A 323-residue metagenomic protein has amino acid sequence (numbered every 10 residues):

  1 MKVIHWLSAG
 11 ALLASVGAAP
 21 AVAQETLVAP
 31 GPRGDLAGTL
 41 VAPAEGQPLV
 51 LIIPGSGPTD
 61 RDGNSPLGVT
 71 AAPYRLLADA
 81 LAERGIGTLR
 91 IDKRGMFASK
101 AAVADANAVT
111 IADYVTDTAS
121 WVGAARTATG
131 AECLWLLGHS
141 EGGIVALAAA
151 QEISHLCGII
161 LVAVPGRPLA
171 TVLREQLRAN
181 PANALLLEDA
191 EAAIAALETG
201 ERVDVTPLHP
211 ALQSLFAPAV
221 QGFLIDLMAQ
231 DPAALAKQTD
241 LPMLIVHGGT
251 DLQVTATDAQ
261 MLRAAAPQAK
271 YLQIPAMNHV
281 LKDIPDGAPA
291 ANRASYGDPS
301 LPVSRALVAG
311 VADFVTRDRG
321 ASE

Functional and structural regions predicted by a protein language model:
V22-E45, L49: N-terminal cap/lid segment of alpha/beta-hydrolase-fold proteins
A44-E45, V50-L81: Short, surface-exposed "cap/lid" segments of acyl-processing enzymes
A72-K100: Conserved alpha/beta-hydrolase
P73, A106-T127: Alpha/beta-hydrolase active-site loop
A124-N180: Primarily recognizes the serine-hydrolase "nucleophile elbow" in alpha/beta-hydrolase and SGNH/GDSL folds
I160-A233: Accessory cap/linker subdomain of secreted extracellular hydrolases
T239, I245-H247: Short beta-strand/loop motif that positions the catalytic acidic residue of the alpha/beta-hydrolase fold
V280, P285-E323: Catalytic active-site module of serine/aspartate enzymes centered on a nucleophile-bearing elbow/loop
